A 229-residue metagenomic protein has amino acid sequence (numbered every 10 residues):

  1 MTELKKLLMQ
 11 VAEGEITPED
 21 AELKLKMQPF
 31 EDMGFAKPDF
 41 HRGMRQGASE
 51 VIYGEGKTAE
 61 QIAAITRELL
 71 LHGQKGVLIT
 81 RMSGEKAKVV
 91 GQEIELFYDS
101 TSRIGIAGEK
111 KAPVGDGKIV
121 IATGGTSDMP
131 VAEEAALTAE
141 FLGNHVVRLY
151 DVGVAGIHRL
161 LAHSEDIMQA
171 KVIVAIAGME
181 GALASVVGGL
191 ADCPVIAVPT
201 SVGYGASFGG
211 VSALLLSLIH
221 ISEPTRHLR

Functional and structural regions predicted by a protein language model:
M1-S83, K88, Q92-I94: Long amphipathic alpha-helical segments
E50-I52, K118-G124, I173-A175, R226: Short glycine-rich or small-residue beta-strand-to-loop segments that form or flank ligand, phosphate, metal/Fe-S
I62, D128-E133, I157-H158, A177-V186 (+1 more regions): Short glycine/serine/threonine-rich phosphate/pyrophosphate-binding segments that cradle anionic phosphate groups
I104-G108, H145-D166, S212: Glycine-rich oxoanion-binding loops at beta->alpha junctions
D116-G156: Glycine-rich phosphate/diphosphate-binding loop of Rossmann-like nucleotide-binding domains
A162-T200: Glycine-rich phosphate-binding loop
I219-R229: Single conserved hydrophobic/aromatic residue that forms the stacking wall/gate of nucleotide- or nucleobase-binding
